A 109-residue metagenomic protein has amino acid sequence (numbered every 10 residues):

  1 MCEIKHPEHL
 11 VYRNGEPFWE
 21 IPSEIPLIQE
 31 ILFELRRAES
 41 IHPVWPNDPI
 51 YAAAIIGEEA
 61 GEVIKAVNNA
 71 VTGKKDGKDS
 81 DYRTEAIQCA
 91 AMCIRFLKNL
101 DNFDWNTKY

Functional and structural regions predicted by a protein language model:
C2-Y109: Flexible "arm" and connector segments at domain edges
